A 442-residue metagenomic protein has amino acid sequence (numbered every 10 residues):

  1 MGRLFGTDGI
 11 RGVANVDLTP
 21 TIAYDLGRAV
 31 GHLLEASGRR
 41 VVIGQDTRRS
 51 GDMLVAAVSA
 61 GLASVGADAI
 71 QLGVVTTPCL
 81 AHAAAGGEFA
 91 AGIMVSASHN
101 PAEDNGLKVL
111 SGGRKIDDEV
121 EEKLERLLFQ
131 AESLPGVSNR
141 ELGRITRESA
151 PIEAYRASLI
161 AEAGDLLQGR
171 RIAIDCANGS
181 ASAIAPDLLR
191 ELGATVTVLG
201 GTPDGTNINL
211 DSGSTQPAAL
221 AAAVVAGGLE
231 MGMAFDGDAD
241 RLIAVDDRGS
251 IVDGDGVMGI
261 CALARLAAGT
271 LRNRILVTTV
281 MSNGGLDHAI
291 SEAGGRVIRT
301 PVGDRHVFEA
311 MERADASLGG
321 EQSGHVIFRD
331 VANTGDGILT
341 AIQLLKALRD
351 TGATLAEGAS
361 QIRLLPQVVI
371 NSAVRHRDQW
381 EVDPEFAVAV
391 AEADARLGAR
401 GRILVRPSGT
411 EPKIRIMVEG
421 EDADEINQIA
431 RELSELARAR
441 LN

Functional and structural regions predicted by a protein language model:
M1-A60, S64-V65, A90-A91, R144-I172 (+1 more regions): An N-terminal, well-structured beta->alpha segment
D8, I43, L80, I93 (+11 more regions): Buried hydrophobic positions in well-ordered alpha/beta secondary-structure cores of metabolic enzymes
V13, N105-G227: Gly/Ser/Thr-enriched, mixed-charge loops and adjacent short helices that form phosphate/oxyanion-binding elements
G31-H32, R40-D104, D187-V245: N-terminal small/polar loop signature for handling phosphorylated ligands or for N-terminal nucleophile
G38-D46, I70, R171-I174, R274-V280 (+2 more regions): Short glycine-rich phosphate-binding loop at a beta-alpha junction
C79, E122-R156, A161, D247-Q322 (+1 more regions): Proline/glycine-rich low-complexity loops and linkers
K108-G112, I243-D247, S291, I327-R329 (+1 more regions): Short beta-strand-to-turn element immediately C-terminal to the catalytic PLP-Schiff-base lysine in fold type I
M231, A268-N442: Phosphate-binding and adjacent anionic-ligand microenvironments
